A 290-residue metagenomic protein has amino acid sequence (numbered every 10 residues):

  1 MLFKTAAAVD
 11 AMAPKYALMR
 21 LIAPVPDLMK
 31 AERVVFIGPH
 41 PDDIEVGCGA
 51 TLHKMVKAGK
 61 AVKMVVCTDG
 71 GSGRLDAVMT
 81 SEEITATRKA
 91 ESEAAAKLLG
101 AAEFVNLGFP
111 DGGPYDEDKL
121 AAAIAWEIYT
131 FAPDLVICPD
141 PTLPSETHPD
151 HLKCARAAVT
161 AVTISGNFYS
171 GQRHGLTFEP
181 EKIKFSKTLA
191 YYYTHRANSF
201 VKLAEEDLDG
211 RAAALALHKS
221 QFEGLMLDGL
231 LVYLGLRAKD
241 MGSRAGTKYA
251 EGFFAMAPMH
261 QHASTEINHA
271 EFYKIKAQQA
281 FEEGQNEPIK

Functional and structural regions predicted by a protein language model:
L2-F131, F272-K274: Active-site rim/loop-helix segments in enzyme catalytic domains that contact anionic ligands
L2-V35, Y115-K290: Metal-dependent de-N-acetylase/amidase catalytic core
